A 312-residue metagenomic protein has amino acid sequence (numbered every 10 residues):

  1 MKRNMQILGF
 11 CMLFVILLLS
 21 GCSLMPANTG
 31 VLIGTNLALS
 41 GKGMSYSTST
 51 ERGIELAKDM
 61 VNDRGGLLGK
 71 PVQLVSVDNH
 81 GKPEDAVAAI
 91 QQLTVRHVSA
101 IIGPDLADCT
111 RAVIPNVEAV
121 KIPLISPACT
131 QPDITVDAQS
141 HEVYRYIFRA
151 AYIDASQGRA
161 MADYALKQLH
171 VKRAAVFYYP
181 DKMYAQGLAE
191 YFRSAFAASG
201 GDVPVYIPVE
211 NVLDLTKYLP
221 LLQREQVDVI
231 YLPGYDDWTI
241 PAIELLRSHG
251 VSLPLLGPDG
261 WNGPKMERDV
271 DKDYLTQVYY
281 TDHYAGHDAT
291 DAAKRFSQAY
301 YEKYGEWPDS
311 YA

Functional and structural regions predicted by a protein language model:
M1-L32: Short, low-complexity disordered leader/linker segments with a strong preference for bacterial N-terminal type II
L24-P26, G30, S45-R52, R64-D137 (+3 more regions): Beta-alpha junction/loop-to-helix N-cap segments that form part of ligand/metal-binding clefts
G30-L32, Q73, K172-R173, D228-V229: Residues that mark the start of a beta-strand
G34-G53, V77-P83, D105-L106, F177-Q186 (+2 more regions): Extracytoplasmic "Venus flytrap"
S47-E55, R159, K182-R193, T290 (+1 more regions): Short, surface-exposed alpha-helical segments at coil->helix boundaries
E55, D59-G66, Q91-S99, I114-I122 (+6 more regions): Sec-exported extracytoplasmic/periplasmic mature domains
V98-Y206, P254-Y279: Extracytoplasmic ligand/sensor domains, especially the bilobed periplasmic-binding protein
Y144, I243-A312: Extracellular/periplasmic periplasmic-binding protein-like sensory domains
